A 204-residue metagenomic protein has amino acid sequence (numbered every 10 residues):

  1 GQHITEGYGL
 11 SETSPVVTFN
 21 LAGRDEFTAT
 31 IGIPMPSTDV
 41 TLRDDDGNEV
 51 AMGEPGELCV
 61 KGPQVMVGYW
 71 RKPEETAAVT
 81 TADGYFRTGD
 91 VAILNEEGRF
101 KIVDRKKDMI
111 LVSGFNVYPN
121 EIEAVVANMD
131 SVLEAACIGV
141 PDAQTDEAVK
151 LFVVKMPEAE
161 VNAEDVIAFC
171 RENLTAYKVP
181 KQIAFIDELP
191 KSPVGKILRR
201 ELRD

Functional and structural regions predicted by a protein language model:
G1-E26, D39, D46: Gly/Ser/Thr-rich phosphate-binding loop
T5-E12, G32-P34, I138-P141, A184: Beta-strand->loop->alpha-helix junctions that form or flank phosphate-binding loops in nucleotide-handling enzymes
G9, G32, G47, D90 (+1 more regions): Active-site glycine-centered loops adjacent to acidic/histidine catalytic or metal-binding residues that shape
I31, S37-T38, T88-G89, L133 (+1 more regions): Short loop/turn microsegments at loop-to-beta-strand junctions
I33-S37, N48-V79, V117: Conserved ATP/PPi-binding loop(s) of AMP-dependent carboxylate-activating enzymes
P36-T38, G56, E147-V149, K181 (+1 more regions): Change "...and in nucleic-acid phosphodiester-cleaving endonucleases..." to "...and in nucleic-acid processing enzymes
R43-D44, M52, T80, T88 (+3 more regions): Hydrophobic alpha-helical segments, especially N-terminal targeting/anchoring helices
G62, V67-G68, E75, V91-K178 (+3 more regions): AMP-binding/adenylate-forming catalytic core of the ANL superfamily
